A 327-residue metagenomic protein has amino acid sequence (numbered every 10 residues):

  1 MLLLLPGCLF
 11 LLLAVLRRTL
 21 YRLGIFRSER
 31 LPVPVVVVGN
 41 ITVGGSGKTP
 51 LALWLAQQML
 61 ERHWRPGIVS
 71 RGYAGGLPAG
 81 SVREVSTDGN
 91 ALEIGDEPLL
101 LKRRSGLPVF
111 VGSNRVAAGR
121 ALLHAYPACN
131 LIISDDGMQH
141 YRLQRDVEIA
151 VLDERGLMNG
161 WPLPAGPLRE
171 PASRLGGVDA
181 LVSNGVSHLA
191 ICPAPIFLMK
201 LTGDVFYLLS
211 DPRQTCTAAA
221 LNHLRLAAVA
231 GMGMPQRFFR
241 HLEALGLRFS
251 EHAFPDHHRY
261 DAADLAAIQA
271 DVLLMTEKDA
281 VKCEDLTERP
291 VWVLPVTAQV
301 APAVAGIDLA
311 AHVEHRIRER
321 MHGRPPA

Functional and structural regions predicted by a protein language model:
M1, V15-F26, L31, Y141-R145 (+3 more regions): Signature of alpha-helical transmembrane segments in polytopic membrane proteins
M1-L13: Charged, amphipathic alpha-helical linker segments immediately N-terminal to NTP-binding catalytic cores
T19-T87, L107: Walker A (P-loop) phosphate-binding motif
V37-N40, S134, P164, T276: A secondary-structure boundary/capping signal
W54, Q58, D135, H241: Rossmann-fold NAD(P)-dependent oxidoreductase module
E61-R62, M138-A327: ATP-dependent carboxylate-amine ligase
G72-C192: Phosphate/Mg2+-binding loops and adjacent switch elements in nucleotide/diphosphate-handling enzyme cores
